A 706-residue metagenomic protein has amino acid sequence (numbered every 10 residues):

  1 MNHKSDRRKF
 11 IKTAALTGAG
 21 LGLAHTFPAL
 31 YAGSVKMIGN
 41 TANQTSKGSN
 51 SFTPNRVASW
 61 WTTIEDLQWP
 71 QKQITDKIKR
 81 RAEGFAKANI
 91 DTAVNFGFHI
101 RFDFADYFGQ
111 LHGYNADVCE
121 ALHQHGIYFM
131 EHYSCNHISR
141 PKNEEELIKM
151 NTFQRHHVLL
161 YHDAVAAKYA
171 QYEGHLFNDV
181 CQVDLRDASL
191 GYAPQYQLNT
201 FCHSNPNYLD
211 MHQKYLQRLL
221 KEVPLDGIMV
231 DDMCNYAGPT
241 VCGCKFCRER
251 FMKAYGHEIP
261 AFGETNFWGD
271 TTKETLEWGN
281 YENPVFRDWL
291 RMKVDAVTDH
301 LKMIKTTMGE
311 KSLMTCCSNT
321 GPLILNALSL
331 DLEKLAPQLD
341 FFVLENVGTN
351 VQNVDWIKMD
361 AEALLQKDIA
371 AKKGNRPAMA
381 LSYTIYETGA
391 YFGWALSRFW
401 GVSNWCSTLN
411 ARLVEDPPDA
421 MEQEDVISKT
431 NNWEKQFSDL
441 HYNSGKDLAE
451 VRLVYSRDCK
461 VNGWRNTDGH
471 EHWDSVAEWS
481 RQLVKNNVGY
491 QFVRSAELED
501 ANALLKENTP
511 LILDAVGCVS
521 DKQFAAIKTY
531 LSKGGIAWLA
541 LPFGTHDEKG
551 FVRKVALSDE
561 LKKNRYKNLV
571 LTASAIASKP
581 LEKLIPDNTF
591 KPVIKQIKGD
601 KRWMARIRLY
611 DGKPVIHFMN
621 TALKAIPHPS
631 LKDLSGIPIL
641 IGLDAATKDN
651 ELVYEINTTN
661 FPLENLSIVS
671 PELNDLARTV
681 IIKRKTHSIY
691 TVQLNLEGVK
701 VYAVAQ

Functional and structural regions predicted by a protein language model:
H3, H25-N50: C-terminal segment of N-terminal export signals and the immediately downstream linker at the start of the mature
K9-S34: N-terminal export signals
W60-Q73, H99-L111, A193-D210, Y281-T298 (+4 more regions): The substrate-binding groove and active-site-proximal loops of carbohydrate-active enzymes, especially glycoside
T75-R101, F342: Catalytic domains of carbohydrate-active enzymes, especially glycoside hydrolases
G97-R140: Aromatic-lined substrate-binding rim segments of carbohydrate-active enzymes
F129, R291, D295-N326, A336-Q706: Carbohydrate-binding surfaces of carbohydrate-active enzymes
E131-V223, T275-L290: Active-site-adjacent "subsite" loops/lids of carbohydrate-active enzymes
N207, M211-G227, Y236-C316, L323: Active-site neighborhood of glycoside hydrolase catalytic domains
